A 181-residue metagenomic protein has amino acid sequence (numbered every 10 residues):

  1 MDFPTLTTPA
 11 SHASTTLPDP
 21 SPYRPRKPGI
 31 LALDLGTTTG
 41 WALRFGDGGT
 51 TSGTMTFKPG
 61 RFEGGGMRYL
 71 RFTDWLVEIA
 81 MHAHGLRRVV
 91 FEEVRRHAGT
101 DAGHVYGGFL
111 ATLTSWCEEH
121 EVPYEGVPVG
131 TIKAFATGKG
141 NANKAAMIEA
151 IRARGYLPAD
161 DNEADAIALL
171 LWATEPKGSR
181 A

Functional and structural regions predicted by a protein language model:
M1-A181: Phosphate- and other anionic-substrate recognition elements at nucleic-acid/protein interfaces
